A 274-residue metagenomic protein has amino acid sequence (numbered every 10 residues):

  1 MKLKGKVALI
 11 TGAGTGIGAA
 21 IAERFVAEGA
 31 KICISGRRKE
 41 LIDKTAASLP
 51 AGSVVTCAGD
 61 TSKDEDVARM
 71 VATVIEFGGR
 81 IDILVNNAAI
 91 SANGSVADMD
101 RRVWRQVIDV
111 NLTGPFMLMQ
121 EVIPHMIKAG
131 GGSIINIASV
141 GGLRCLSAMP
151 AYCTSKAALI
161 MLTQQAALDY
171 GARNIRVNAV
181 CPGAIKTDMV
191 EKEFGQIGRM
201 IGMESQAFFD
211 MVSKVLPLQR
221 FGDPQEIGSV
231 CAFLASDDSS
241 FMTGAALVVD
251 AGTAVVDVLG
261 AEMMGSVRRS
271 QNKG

Functional and structural regions predicted by a protein language model:
K2, F116, L218-V249: C-terminal substrate-recognition "lid" of short-chain dehydrogenase/reductases
V7, G14-T15: Conserved glycine-rich cofactor-binding loop
S95-V96, V103-I108, V212: Substrate-binding pocket helix/loop in short-chain dehydrogenase/reductase
M119, S155, T163: Active-site helix of classical SDR
P124, L168-D169, S240: Alpha-helical segment proximal to the catalytic Tyr-Lys
S139: Residue(s) in the substrate-gating loop at a strand-loop-helix junction that position the organic substrate next
G171, R176, M242-G244: Short, small/polar-rich loop/turn modules that mediate ligand/substrate recognition or access, typified
